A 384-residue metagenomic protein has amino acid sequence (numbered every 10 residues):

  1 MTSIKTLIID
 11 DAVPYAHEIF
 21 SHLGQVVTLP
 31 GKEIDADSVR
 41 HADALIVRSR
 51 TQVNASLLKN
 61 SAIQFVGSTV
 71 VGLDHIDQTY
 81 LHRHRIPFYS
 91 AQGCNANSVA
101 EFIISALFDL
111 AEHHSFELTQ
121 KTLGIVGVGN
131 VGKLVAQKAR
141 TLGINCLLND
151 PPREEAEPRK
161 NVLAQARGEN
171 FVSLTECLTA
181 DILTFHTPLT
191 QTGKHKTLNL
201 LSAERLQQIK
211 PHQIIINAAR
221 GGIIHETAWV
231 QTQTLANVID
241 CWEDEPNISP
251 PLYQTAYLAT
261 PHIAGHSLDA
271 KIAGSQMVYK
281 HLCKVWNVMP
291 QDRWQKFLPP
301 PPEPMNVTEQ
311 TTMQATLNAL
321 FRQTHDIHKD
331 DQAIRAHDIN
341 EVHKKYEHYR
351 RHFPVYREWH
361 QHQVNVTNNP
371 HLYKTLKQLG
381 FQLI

Functional and structural regions predicted by a protein language model:
M1-A42: N-terminal glycine-/charge-rich "phosphate-binding" loop or analogous flexible N-terminal tail
S3-I4, T119-T122, H212: Phosphate-coordination loops involved in phosphoryl transfer and adenosine-cofactor binding
D10, A44-F116: Phosphate/diphosphate ligand-binding glycine-rich loop within oxidoreductases
D10-A16, G31-I34, S49-Q52, D150-E155 (+2 more regions): Short, polar loop motifs at secondary-structure junctions
D10-D11, Q92, A100, T119-R140: Glycine-rich adenosine-cofactor-binding loop
P14, T141-V162: NAD(P)-binding Rossmann-fold cofactor-contacting core
V53-N54, E155-P250, L379: Rossmann-like adenosine-cofactor binding region
H212-K374, L379-L383: Rossmann-like dinucleotide-binding domain for NAD(H)/NADP(H)
